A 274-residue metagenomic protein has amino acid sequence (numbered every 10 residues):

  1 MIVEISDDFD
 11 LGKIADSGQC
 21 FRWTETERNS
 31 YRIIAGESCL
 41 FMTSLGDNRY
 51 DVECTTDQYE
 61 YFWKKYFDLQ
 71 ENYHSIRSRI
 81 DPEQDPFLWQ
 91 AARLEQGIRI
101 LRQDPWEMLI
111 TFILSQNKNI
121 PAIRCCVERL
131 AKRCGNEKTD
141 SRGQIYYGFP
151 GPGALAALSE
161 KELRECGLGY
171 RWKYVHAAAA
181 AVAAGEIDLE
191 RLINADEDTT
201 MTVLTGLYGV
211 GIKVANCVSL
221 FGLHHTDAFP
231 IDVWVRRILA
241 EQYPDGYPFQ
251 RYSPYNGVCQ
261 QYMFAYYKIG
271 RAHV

Functional and structural regions predicted by a protein language model:
M1-R271: HhH-family (HhH-GPD) DNA N-glycosylase catalytic core used in base-excision repair
